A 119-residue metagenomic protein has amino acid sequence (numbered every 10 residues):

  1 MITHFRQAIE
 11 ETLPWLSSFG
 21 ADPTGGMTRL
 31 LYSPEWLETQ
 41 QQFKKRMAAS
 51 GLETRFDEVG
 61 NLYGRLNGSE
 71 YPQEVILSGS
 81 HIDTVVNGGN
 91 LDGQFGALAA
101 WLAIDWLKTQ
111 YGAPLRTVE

Functional and structural regions predicted by a protein language model:
M1-P23: N-terminal hydrophobic or amphipathic helices/low-complexity stretches enriched in small/hydrophobic/Pro/Gly
F5-A8, T84, D92-F95: Intrinsically disordered, low-complexity serine/threonine-rich segments
F5-T12, E35, T39, F43 (+2 more regions): General structural feature for long, well-ordered alpha-helical segments within catalytic domains of soluble enzymes
L13, S17-G20, S50-T54, I104-Y111: Structural signal for hydrophobic packing residues in well-ordered secondary-structure cores of soluble enzyme domains
A21-N67: A non-catalytic alpha/beta surface segment that caps or lines the substrate-entry region of metallo-dependent hydrolase
Q41-K45, G60, I76, L98-D105: N-terminal, well-ordered alpha-helical segments
S50, L62-D92: Catalytic-core environment of secreted peptidases
S78, G88-E119: Alpha-helical metal-binding/catalytic segments enriched in His/Glu/Asp
